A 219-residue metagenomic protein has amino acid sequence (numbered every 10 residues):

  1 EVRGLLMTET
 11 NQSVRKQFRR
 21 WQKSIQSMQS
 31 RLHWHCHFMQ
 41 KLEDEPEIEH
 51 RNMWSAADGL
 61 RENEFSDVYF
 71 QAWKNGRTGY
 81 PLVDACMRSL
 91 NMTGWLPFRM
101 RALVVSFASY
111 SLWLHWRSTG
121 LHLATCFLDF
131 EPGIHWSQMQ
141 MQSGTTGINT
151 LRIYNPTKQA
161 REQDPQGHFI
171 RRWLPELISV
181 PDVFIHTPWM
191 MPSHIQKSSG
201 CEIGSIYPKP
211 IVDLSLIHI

Functional and structural regions predicted by a protein language model:
E1-I217: C-terminal catalytic domain of photolyase/cryptochrome flavoproteins, centering on the FAD-binding pocket
